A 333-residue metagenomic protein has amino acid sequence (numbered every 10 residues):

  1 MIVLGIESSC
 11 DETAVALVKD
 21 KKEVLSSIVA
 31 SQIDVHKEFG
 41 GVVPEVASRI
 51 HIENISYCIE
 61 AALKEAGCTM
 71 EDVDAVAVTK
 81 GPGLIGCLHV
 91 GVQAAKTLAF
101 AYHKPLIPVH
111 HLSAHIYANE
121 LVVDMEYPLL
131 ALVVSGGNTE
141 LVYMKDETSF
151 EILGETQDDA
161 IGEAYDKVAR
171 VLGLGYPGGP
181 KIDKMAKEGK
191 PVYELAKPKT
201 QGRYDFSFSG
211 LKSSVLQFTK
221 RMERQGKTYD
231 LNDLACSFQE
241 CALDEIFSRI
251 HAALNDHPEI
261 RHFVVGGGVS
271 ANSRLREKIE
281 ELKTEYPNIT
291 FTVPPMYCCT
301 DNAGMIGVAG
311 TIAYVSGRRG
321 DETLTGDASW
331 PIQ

Functional and structural regions predicted by a protein language model:
I2-P82, H111, H115: N-terminal beta-alpha supersecondary unit
T13-V18, A131, T139-Y143: Short beta-strand scaffold segments in enzyme catalytic cores
T69, K184-F263, S270-K283, Y314: A contiguous, well-structured pocket-lining segment that forms one wall/lid of small-molecule binding clefts in soluble
T79-G81, L98, S135-G137, F263-N272: Glycine-rich beta-strand-to-loop/alpha-helix junction loops that act as flexible
P108-L130, A309: Conserved phosphate-binding catalytic cores of ATP/NTP-utilizing and phosphoryl-transfer enzymes
P108-V109, F263, E280-I306: Conserved phosphate-binding/catalytic loops in two-lobed NTP-binding clefts
S113, D146-E188, K212-S213, Q217-K220: Glycine-rich phosphate-binding loop plus the immediately following alpha-helix
I116, P294-Q333: Glycine-rich phosphate-binding/hydrolytic loop that grips phosphoryl groups
